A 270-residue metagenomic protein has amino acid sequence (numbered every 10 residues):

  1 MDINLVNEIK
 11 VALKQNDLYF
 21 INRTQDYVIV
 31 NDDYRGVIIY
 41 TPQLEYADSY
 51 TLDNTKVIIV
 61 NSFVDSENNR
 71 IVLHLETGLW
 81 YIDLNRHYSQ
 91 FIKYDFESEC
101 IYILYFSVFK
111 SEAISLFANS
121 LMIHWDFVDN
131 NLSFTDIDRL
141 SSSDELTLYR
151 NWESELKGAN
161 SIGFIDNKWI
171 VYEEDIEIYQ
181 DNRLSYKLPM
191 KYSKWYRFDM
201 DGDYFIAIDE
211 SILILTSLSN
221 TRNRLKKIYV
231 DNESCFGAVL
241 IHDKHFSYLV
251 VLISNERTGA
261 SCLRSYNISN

Functional and structural regions predicted by a protein language model:
M1-Q15, L148: A short helix->beta-strand "capping" segment at the edge of beta-propeller domains
L5-E8, Y46-S49, H87-F91, I101 (+4 more regions): Predominantly a core beta-strand signature of beta-propeller blades across repeat-based propeller domains
K10-V11, T51-D53, P189-M190, I228-V230: Short loop/turn motifs that cap or connect beta-strands within the blades of beta-propeller-type repeat domains
Q15-R23, K56-V64, E99-L116, E145-I165 (+2 more regions): Repeated scaffold domains used in trafficking and secretory/extracellular systems, primarily beta-propellers
D26-N31, N69-H74, W80, E112-F117 (+5 more regions): Short beta-strand elements that form the blades of beta-propeller/WD-repeat-like and other beta-sheet-rich scaffold
R35-I39, G78-D83, L121-D126, N130-F134 (+3 more regions): Structural motif
T41-E45, L84-H87, F96-E97, F127-V128 (+4 more regions): Short loop/turn segments that connect beta-strands within beta-propeller blades
A238-N270: Blade-level signature of beta-propeller repeat domains, shared across WD40, Kelch, NHL, RCC1 and BNR/Asp-box propellers
